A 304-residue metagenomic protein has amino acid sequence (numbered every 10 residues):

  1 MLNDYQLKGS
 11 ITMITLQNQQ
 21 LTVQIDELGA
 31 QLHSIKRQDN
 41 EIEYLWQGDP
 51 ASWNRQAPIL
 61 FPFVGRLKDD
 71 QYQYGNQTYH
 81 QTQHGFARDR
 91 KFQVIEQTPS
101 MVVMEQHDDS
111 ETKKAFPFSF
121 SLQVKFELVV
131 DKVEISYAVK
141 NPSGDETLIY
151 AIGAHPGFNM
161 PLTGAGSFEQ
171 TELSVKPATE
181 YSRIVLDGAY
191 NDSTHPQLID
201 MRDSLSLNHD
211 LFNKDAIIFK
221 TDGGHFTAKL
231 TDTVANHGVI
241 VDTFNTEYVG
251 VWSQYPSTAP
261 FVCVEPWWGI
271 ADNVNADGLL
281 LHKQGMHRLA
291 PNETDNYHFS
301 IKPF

Functional and structural regions predicted by a protein language model:
L2-Q71, T78-Q81, G224-T246, Y297-P303: Beta-strand-rich N-terminal accessory domains
Q20-I25, F126, V133-N141: Short, well-ordered beta-strand segments enriched in hydrophobic/aromatic residues
Q81-V130: Extended, loop-rich substrate-binding clefts of extracytoplasmic carbohydrate-active enzymes
I95-V102, E127-K132, S143, L162 (+3 more regions): A short, structured loop/turn motif at beta-sheet edges
V139-S167: Acidic (Asp/Glu-rich), glycine- and aromatic
G157-M160, G164-F244: Active-site/ligand-binding surface loops and adjacent short beta/alpha elements that line catalytic pockets across
H237-F304: Active-site pocket scaffolds in enzymes
